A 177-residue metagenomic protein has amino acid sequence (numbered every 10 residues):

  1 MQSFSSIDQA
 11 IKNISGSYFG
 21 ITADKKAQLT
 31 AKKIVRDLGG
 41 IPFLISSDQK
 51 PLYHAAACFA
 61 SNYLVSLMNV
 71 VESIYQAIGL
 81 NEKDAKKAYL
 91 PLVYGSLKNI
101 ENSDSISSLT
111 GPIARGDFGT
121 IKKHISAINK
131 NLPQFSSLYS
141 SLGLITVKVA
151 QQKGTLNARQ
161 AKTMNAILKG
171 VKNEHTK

Functional and structural regions predicted by a protein language model:
M1-S3: Short glycine-enriched loops at secondary-structure junctions
S6-N102, N157, T163-L168: Internal alpha-helical scaffold of NAD(P)-dependent oxidoreductase catalytic cores
K86-K177: NAD(P)-dependent Rossmann-like dehydrogenase/reductase catalytic/cofactor-binding core
